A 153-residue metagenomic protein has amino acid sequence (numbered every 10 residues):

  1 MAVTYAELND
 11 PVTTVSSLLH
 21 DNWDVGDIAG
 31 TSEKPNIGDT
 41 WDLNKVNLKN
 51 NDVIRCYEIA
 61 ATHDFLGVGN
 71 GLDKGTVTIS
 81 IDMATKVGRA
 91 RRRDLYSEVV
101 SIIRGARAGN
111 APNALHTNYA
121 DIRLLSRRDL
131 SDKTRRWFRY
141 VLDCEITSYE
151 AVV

Functional and structural regions predicted by a protein language model:
M1-G69, A106, N110-H116: Small/polar-rich, solvent-exposed N-terminal microdomains that initiate assembly or binding
E7, R91, R136: Conserved acidic
D52-R55, I79, I122, L142: A broad, low-specificity signal marking well-ordered, structured residues that form hydrophobic/aromatic
G71-G88, F138-Y149: Oligomerization/assembly interface segments of phage tail-like spikes and tubes
G88-D94: Short, conserved charged micro-motifs
L95-S101: Short amphipathic alpha-helices in soluble, non-transmembrane regions that often serve as interface/regulatory elements
S101-V153: Acidic-leaning, charged glycine-interspersed low-complexity segments
